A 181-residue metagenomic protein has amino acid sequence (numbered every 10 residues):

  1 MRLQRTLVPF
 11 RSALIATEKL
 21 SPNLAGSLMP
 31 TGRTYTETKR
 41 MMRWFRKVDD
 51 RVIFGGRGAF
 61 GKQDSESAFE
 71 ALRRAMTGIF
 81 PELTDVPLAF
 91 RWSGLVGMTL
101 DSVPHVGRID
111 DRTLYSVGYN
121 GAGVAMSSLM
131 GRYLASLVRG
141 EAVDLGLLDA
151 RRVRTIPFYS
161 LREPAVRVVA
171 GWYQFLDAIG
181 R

Functional and structural regions predicted by a protein language model:
M1-P22, G26-D111: Active-site substrate-recognition segment that forms the wall of the catalytic cavity or substrate channel
D111-Y115, Y119-R181: C-terminal lid/capping helical subdomain adjacent to the catalytic/cofactor pocket in oxidative enzymes
